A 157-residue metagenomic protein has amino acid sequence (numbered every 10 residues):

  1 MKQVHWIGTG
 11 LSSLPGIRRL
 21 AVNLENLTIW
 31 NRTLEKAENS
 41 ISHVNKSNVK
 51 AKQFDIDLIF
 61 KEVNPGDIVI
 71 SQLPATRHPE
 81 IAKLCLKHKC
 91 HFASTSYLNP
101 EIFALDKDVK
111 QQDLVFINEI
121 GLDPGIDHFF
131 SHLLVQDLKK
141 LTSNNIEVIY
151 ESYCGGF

Functional and structural regions predicted by a protein language model:
V4-T9: Conserved N-terminal Rossmann-fold NAD(P)-binding element of oxidoreductases
S12-P15: Hydrophobic/small residue at the entry helix of a nucleotide-binding pocket
L24-I41: NAD(P)-binding Rossmann-fold cofactor-contacting core
N45-L58: Rossmann-fold cofactor-recognition segment
D67-Q72, F92-S94: N-terminal Rossmann-like NAD(P) cofactor-binding module of classical short-chain dehydrogenase/reductase
L84-I102: ADP-ribose/adenylate-binding Rossmann-like module
S96-N118: Rossmann-fold NAD(P)-binding glycine/threonine-rich loop
L114-F157: Rossmann-like dinucleotide-binding core of oxidoreductases
